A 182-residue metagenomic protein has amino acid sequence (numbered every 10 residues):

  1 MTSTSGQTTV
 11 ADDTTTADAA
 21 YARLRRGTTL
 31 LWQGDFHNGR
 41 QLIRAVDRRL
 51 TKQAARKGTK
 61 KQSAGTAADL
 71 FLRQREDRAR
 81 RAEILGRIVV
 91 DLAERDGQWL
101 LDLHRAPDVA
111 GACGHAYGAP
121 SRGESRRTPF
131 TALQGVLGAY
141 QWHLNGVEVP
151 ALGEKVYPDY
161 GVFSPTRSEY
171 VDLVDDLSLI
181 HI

Functional and structural regions predicted by a protein language model:
M1-A20, L24, T29: Non-catalytic protein-protein interaction scaffold segments in large eukaryotic complex-forming proteins
T2-T4, T16-A19, T59-S63, E148-G153: Short amphipathic alpha-helical segments, especially helix-boundary/capping motifs
T9, T28-V147: N-terminal auxiliary segments of SAM/dcSAM-dependent transferases
T131-S178: Class I SAM-dependent transferase core
I180-I182: Conserved small/polar residues in nucleotide/adenosyl-binding loops
